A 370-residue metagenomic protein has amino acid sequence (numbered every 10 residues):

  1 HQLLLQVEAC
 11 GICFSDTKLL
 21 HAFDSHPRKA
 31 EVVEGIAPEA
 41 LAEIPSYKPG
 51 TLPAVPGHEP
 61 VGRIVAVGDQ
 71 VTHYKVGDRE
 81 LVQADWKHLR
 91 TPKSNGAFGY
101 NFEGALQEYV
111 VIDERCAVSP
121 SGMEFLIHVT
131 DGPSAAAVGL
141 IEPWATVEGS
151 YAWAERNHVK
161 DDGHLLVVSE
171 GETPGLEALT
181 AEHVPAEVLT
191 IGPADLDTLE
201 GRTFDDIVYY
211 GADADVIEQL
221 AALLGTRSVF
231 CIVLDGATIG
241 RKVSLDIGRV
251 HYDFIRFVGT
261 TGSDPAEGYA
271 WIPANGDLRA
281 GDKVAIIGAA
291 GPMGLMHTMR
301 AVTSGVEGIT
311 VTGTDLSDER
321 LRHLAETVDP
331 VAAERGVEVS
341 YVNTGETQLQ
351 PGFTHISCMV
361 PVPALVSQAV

Functional and structural regions predicted by a protein language model:
H1-G11, S25-W86: Glycine-rich beta-strand-centered segment in the early N-terminal region that forms part of a ligand/cofactor-binding
G11, K18, G68, D85 (+4 more regions): Short glycine-/small-residue-rich Rossmann-like dinucleotide-binding loops
F23-L52, A117-L126, L189, A325-S340: Charged, glycine/proline-rich intrinsically disordered loops and linkers
P38-P53, H58, A84-D162, F254-T260: NAD(P)H dinucleotide-binding glycine-rich loop of Rossmann-like/cofactor-binding domains, especially the beta1-alpha1
E59, D78-R79, Y109, V229 (+1 more regions): Residue-level marker of beta-strand positions
V61-R63, Y109-V111, E307: Conserved hydrophobic/aromatic beta-strand scaffold that supports enzyme active sites
G96-Y100, Q107, H128, D235-A280: Flexible, Lys/Arg-rich cytosolic regulatory linkers and terminal tails that connect or flank
A154-Y252, A274-I309, T314-V370: Glycine-rich cofactor phosphate-binding loops and adjacent beta1-alpha1 units of small-molecule cofactor enzyme domains
